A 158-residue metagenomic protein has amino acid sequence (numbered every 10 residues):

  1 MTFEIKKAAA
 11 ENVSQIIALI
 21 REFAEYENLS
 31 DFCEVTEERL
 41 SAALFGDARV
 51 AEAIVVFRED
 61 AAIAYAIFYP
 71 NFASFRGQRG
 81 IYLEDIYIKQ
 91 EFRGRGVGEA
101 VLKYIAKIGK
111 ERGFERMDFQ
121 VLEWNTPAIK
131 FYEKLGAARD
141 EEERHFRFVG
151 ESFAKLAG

Functional and structural regions predicted by a protein language model:
E4-I16: A short beta-loop-alpha structural element at the N-terminal edge of CoA-dependent acyl/N-acetyltransferase catalytic
I17-A43: Conserved GNAT-fold acetyl-CoA-binding loop/helix
A42-V55: A short helix-loop-beta-strand connector motif used in the catalytic cores of GNAT acetyltransferases and, in some
V55, A61-P70: Conserved beta-strand in the GNAT
F68-Q78: Conserved donor-binding loop and adjoining core beta-sheet/short helix segment in diverse acyl/aminoacyl transferases
I86-R93: A short, internal acetyl-CoA/4′-phosphopantetheine-binding micro-motif in the GNAT/acyltransferase core
G94-K107, K134: Conserved acetyl-CoA-binding loop-helix of GNAT-fold acetyltransferases
E115-G158: C-terminal "cap" of GNAT-fold acetyltransferases
